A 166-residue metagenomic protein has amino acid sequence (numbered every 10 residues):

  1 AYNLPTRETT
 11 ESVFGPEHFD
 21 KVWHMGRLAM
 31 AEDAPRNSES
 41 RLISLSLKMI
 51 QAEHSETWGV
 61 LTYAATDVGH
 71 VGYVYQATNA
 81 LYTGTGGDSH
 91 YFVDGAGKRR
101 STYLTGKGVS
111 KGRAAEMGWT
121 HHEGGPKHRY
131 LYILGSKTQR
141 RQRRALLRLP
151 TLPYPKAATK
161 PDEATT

Functional and structural regions predicted by a protein language model:
N3-T120, Y132: Acyl-donor binding region in acyl/amide transferases
R100-S101, S136, P155: Helix N-terminus capping/helix-initiation residues
K111-L149: Long, intrinsically disordered, low-complexity Ser/Thr/Pro-rich regulatory/activation regions of nuclear proteins
Q142-T166: Short, cationic low-complexity segments
